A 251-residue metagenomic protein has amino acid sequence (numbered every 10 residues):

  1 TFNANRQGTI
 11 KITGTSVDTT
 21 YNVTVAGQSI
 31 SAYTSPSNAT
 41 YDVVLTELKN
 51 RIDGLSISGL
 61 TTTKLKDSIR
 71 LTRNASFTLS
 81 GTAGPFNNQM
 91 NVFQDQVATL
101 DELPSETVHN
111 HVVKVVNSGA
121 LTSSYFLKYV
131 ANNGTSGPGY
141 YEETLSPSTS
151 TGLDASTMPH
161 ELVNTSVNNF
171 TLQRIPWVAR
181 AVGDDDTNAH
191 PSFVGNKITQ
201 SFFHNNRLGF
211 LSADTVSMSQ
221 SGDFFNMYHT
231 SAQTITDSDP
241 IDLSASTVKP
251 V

Functional and structural regions predicted by a protein language model:
T1, L55-S58, T62, V108-V113 (+1 more regions): Short alpha-helical segments and helix-capping/turn motifs at coil-helix boundaries
T1, N5-Q7: Extended, well-folded catalytic/binding cores that form a central cleft or groove in large enzyme and scaffold domains
G8-T13, L45-K49, D53, V97 (+5 more regions): Short, well-ordered alpha-helical packing segments
T9-G81, V108-A131, M158-H160: Extended, beta-strand-rich, solvent-exposed assembly scaffolds of outer structural proteins
V44, L48-I52, S80-D184: N-terminal accessory interaction module
D67-R70, F170, L208, V216: Hydrophobic residues embedded in beta-strands of well-ordered beta-sheets
I175-R207, L211-V251: Beta-propeller and closely related beta-pinwheel folds
